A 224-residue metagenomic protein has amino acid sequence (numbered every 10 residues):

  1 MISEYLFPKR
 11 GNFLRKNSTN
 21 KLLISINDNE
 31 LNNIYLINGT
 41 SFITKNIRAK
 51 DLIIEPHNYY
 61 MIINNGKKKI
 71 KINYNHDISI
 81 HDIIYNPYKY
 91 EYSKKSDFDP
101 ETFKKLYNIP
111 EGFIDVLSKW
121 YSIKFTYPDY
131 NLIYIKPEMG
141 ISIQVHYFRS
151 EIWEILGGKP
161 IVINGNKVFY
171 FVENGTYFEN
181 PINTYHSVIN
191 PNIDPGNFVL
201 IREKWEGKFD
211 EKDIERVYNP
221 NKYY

Functional and structural regions predicted by a protein language model:
M1-T19, E55-D129, S142, R216-Y224: A short, N-terminal "cap"/entry segment at the start of jelly-roll beta-barrel domains of the cupin/DSBH fold
F7-G11, H57, K136-G140, F148 (+2 more regions): Tight coil/turn sites that cap or link beta-strands
R10-K45, A49, P137, Y147-N166: Glycine- and acidic-residue-biased ligand/ion/polar-headgroup-sensing regions
F13-N17, I123-K124, I133, I141-Y147 (+3 more regions): Short histidine-centered beta-strand/loop micro-motifs that create catalytic or ligand/metal-coordination sites
N33-Y60, F125, N164-S187: Short acidic-glycine-tyrosine-enriched beta hairpin
D51, Y130-Y134, I152, Y177-E179: Conserved hydrophobic/aromatic beta-strand scaffold that supports enzyme active sites
N65, N75, H146, G165-K167 (+2 more regions): Surface loops and adjacent helix of pleckstrin homology
D82, P195, L200, G207-Y224: Anionic, Ser/Thr-rich low-complexity intrinsically disordered regions
